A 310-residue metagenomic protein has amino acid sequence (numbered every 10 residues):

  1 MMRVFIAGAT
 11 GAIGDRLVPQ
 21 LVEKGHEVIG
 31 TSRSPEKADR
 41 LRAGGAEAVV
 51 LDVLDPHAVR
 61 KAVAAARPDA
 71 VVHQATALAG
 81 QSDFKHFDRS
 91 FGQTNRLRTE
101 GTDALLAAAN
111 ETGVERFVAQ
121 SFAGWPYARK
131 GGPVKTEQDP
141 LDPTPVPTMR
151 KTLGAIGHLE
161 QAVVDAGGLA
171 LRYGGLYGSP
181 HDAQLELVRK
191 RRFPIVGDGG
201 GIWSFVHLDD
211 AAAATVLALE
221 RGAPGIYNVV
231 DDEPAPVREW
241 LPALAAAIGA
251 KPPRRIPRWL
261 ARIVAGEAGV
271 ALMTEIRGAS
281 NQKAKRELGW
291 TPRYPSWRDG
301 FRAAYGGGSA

Functional and structural regions predicted by a protein language model:
V4-H26: N-terminal Rossmann NAD(P)H-binding glycine-rich loop of SDR-like oxidoreductase domains
P19, A212-T215, E220-A268, S309: Mid/C-terminal beta-alpha module of Rossmann-like enzyme folds, strongest in SDR-family dehydrogenases/epimerases
R33-R42, A46-E100, A104: NAD(P)H-binding glycine-rich loop region in Rossmannoid oxidoreductase-like domains and their noncatalytic homologs
S82-P147: Conserved Rossmann-fold NAD(P)-dependent oxidoreductase catalytic core, especially the SDR/UDP-sugar
R116, Q120-A123, H158-S179: Conserved beta-loop-beta element that borders a ligand/cofactor-binding pocket
K130-G131, G157, A166, Y177-L187 (+1 more regions): Glycine/proline-rich active-site loop of Rossmann-fold NAD(P)-dependent oxidoreductases
D142-T148, L185-V206, D210: A conserved pocket-lining segment of Rossmann-fold NAD(P)-dependent short-chain dehydrogenase/reductase
P295-A310: Amphipathic terminal alpha-helices
